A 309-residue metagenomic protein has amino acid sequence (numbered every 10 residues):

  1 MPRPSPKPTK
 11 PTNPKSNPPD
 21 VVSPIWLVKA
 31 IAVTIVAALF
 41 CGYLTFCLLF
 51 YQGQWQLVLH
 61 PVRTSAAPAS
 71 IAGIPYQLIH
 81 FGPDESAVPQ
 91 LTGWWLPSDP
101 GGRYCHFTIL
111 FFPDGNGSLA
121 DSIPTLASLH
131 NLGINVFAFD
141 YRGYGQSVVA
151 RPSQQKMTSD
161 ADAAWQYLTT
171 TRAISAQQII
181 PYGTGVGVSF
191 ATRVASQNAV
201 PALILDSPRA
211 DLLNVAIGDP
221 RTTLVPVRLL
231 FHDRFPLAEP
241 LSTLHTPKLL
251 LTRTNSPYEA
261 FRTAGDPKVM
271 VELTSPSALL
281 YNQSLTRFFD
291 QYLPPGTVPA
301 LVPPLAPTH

Functional and structural regions predicted by a protein language model:
M1-V28: N-terminal Lys/Arg-rich, disordered targeting/topogenic segments
A38-P83, V302, P307-H309: An N-terminal hydrophobic leader/cap segment in hydrolases
S86-Y167: Membrane-embedded segments
T108-L110, I180, L249: Conserved beta-strand elements of the Class I
F137-F139, D206, L251: The conserved SAM/SAH-binding core of class I Rossmann-like methyltransferase domains, concentrating on the hydrophobic
Q166-T171, A176-T223, H232-R234: Primarily recognizes the serine-hydrolase "nucleophile elbow" in alpha/beta-hydrolase and SGNH/GDSL folds
P226-K268: The feature captures the conserved acid-bearing segment of alpha/beta-hydrolase catalytic domains
Y258-F261, D266-H309: C-terminal catalytic histidine-bearing segment of alpha/beta-hydrolase fold enzymes
